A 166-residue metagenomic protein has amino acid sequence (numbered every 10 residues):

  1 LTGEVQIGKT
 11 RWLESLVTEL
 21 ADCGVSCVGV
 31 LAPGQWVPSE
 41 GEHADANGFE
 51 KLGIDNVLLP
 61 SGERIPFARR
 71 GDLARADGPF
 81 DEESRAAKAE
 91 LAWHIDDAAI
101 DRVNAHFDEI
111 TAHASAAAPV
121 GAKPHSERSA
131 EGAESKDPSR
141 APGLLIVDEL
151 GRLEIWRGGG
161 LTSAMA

Functional and structural regions predicted by a protein language model:
L1: Hydrophobic anchor at the beta1->P-loop junction of P-loop NTPases
V5: The conserved Walker
K9: Conserved lysine of the Walker
E14-A86: N-terminal phosphate/diphosphate-binding loop that engages ATP/GTP or pyrophosphate donors across diverse enzyme folds
L16, T162-A166: Catalytic-core regions built around general acid/base machinery
A44, A112-A141: Intrinsic disorder/low-complexity segments
A76-A114, P142-W156, M165: Phosphate-binding/switch loop-helix module in NTP-utilizing enzymes
G159: Conserved TIR/SEFIR loop-to-helix hotspot centered on a Trp-containing motif with a nearby acidic residue
